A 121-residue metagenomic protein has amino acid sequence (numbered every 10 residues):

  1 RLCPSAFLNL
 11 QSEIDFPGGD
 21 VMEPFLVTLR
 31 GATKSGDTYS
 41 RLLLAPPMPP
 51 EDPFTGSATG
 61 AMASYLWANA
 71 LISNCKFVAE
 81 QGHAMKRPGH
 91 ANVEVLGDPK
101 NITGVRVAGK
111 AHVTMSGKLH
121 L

Functional and structural regions predicted by a protein language model:
R1-L121: Active-site proximal loop and beta-alpha junction motif in alpha/beta enzyme cores
